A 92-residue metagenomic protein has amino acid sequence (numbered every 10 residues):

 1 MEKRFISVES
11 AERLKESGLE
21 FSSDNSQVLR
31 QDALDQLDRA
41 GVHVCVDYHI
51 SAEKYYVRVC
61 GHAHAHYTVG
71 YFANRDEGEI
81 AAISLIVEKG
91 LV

Functional and structural regions predicted by a protein language model:
M1-V92: Glycine-rich anion-binding surface patch
